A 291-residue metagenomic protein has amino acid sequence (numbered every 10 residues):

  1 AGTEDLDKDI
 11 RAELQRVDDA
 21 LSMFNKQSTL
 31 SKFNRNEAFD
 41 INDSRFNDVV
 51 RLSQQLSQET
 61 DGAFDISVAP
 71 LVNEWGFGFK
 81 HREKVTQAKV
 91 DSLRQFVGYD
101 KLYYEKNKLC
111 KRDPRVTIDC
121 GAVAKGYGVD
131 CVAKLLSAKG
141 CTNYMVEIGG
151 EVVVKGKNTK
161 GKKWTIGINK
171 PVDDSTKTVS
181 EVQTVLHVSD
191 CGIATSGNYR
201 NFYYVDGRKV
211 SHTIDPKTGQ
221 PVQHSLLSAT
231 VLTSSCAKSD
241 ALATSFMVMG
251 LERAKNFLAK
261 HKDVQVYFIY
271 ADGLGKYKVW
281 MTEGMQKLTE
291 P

Functional and structural regions predicted by a protein language model:
A1-P291: Mature catalytic core of soluble alpha/beta enzymes
